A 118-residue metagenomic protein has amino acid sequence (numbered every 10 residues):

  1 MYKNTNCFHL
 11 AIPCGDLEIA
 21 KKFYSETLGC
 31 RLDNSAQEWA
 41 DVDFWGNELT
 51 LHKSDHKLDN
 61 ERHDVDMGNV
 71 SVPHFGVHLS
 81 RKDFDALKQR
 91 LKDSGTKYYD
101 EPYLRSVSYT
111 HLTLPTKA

Functional and structural regions predicted by a protein language model:
M1-E18, F75, L79: N-terminal beta-strand motif that seeds the catalytic metal site of vicinal oxygen chelate
I12-H56, L114: Core segments of cupin and vicinal oxygen chelate
K57-H63, R105-Y109: A short, acidic/glycine-rich surface segment
D66-G68, P73: Helix-adjacent hinge/juxtasegments
R90-K92: Short amphipathic alpha-helices in soluble, non-transmembrane regions that often serve as interface/regulatory elements
S94-Y99: A common structural junction motif
H111-A118: Single conserved hydrophobic/aromatic residue that forms the stacking wall/gate of nucleotide- or nucleobase-binding
